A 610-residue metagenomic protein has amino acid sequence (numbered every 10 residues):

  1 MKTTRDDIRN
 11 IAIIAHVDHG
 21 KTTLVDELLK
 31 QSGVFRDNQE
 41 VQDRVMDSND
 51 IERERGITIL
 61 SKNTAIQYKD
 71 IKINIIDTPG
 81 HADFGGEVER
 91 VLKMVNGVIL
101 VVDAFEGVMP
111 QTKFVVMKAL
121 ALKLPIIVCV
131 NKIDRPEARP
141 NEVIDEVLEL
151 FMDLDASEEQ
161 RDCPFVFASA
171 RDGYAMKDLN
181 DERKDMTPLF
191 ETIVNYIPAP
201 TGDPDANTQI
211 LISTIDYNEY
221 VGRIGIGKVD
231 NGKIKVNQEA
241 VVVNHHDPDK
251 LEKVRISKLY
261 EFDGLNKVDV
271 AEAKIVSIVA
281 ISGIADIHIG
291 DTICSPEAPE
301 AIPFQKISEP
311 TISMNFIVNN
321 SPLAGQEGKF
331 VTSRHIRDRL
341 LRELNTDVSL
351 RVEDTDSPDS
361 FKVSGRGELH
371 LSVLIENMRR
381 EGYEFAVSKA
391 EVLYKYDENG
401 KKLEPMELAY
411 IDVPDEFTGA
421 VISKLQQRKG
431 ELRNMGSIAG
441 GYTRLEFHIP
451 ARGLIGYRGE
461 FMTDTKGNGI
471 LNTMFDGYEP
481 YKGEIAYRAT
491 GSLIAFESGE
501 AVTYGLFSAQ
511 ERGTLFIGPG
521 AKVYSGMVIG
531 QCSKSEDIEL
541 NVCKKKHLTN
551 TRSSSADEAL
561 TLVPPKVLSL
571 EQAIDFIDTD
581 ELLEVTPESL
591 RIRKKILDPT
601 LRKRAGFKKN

Functional and structural regions predicted by a protein language model:
M1-N610: Structural and coupling elements of P-loop NTPases
